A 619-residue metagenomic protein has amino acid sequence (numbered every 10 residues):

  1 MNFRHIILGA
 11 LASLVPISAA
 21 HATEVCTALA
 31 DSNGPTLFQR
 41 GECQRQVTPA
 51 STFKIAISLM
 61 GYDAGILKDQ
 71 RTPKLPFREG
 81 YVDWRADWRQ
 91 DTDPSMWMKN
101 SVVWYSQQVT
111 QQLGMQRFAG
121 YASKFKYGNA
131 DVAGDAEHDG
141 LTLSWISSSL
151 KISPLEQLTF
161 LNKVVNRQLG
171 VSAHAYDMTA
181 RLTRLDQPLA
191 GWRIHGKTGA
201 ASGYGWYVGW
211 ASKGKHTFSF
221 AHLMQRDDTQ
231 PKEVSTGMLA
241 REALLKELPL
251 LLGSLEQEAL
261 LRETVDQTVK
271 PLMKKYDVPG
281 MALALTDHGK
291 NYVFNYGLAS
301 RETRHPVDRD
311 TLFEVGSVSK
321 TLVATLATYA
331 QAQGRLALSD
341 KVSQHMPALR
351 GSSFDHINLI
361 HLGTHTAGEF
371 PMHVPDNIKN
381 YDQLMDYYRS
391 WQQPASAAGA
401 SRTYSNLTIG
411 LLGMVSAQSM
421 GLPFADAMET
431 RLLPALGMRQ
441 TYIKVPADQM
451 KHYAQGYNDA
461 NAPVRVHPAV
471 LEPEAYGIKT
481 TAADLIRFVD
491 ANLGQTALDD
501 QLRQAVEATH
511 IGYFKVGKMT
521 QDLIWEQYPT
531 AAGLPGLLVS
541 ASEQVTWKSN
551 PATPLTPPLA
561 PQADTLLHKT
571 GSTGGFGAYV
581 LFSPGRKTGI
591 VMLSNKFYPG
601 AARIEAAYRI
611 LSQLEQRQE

Functional and structural regions predicted by a protein language model:
H21-S147, A332, A337, K341 (+1 more regions): Active-site-adjacent loops and short helices of periplasmic peptidoglycan-processing enzymes
E24-V25, W84-M96, N100, Y105-L255 (+7 more regions): Penicillin-recognizing serine hydrolase domain
D31-Q44, L260-F313, R335-A337, Q383-Q392 (+1 more regions): Short, conserved catalytic-motif segment at the N-terminal edge
G41-T48, G80-M96, V103-Q112, L141-S149 (+10 more regions): Second-shell loop/turn segments in exported
V47-R71, W97, Q157, F220 (+7 more regions): Active-site SXXK
D63-E79, V171-Y176, D308, L322 (+3 more regions): Short, well-structured active-site flanking segments
M96-W97, Q108-V109, R117-S144, V293 (+3 more regions): Short, surface-exposed loop or secondary-structure junction motifs that flank catalytic or metal-binding residues
A180-F294, A417-L422, D426-T430, P434 (+1 more regions): Catalytic loop of the DD-peptidase/beta-lactamase superfamily, centered on the K-T-G motif and neighboring
